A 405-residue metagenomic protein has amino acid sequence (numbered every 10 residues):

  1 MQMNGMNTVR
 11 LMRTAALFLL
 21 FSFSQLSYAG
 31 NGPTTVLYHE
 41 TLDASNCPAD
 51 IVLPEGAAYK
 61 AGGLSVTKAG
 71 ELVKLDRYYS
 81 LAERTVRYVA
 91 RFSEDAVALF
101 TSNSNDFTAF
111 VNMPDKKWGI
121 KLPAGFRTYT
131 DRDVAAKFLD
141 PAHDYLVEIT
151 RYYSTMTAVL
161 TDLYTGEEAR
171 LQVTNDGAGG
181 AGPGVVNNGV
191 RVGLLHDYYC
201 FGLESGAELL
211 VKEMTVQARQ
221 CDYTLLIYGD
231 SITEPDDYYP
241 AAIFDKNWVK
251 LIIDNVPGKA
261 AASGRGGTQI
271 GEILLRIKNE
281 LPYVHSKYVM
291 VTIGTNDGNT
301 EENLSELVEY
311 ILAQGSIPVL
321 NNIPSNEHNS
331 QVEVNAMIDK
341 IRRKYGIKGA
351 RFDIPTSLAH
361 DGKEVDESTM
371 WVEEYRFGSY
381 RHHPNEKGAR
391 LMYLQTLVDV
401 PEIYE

Functional and structural regions predicted by a protein language model:
G30-G56, R219-D222, D230: Extracellular carbohydrate-recognition regions
G62-A124: Secretory/extracellular carbohydrate-interaction modules and structurally similar beta-sandwich "look-alikes"
Y88, H143-Y152, M156-L160: Short tryptophan-centered beta-strand motifs in secreted/extracellular beta-sheet-rich domains of glycan-recognition
L122-L146: Short, aromatic/His-centered strand-loop micro-motif at the edge of beta-sheets
A178-D222: Ligand-recognition surfaces built from glycine- and aromatic
G206-G266, L275-H285: Serine-esterase "nucleophile elbow" of acetyl-processing enzymes
I270-Y310, S316-N326: Oxyanion-hole/transition-state-stabilizing segment in secreted/luminal serine hydrolases and related acyltransferases
H328-E405: Catalytic His-Asp segment of secreted/periplasmic serine-dependent ester chemistry enzymes
